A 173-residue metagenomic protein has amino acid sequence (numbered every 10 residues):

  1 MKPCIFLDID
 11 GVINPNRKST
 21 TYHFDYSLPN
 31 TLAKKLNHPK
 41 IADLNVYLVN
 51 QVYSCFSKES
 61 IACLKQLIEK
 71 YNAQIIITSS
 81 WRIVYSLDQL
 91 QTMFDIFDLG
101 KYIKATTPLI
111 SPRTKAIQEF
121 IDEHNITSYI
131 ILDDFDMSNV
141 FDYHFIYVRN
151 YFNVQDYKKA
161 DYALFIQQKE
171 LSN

Functional and structural regions predicted by a protein language model:
M1-I5, I121-E123: Short amphipathic alpha-helices and their capping/turn segments at secondary-structure boundaries
P3-P108: Alpha-helical substrate-recognition element adjacent to the catalytic core
S86-N173: C-terminal cap/substrate-recognition subdomain and adjoining C-terminal extension of metal-dependent phosphatase-like
